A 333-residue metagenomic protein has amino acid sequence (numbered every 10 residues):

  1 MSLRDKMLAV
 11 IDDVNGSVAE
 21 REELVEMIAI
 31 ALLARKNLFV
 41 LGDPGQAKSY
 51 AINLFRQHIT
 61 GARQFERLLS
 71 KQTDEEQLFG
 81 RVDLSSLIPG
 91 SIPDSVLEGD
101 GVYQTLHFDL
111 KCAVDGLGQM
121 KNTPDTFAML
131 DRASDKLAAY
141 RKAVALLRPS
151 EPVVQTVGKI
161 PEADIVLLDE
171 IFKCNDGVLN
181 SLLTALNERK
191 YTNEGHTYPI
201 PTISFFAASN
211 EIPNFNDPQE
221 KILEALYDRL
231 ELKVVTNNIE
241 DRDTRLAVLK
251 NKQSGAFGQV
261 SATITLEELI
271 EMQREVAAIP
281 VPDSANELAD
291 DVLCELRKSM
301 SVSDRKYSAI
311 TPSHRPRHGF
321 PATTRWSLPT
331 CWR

Functional and structural regions predicted by a protein language model:
S2-D43: Pre-Walker A (pre-P-loop) alpha-helix and adjacent loop at the N terminus of AAA/AAA+ ATPase modules, a conserved
N15, R274-P280, L293-D304: A short helix-loop-helix "switch/interaction" segment in the helical subdomain of ASCE P-loop NTPases
E20, I28, V40, L78 (+6 more regions): Conserved RecA-like P-loop NTPase ATPase core
E26-A31, V82-R132, K136-V166: Conserved alpha-helical scaffold flanking the Walker A/P-loop in AAA+ ATPase domains
A29-K71: Walker A/P-loop
L54, H58-D94, S134-L137: AAA+/P-loop NTPase substrate/partner-engagement loops
A62, E66, S85-G90, C112 (+4 more regions): Canonical AAA+ ATPase core
C294-R333: C-terminal helical "lid" subdomain and adjoining coupling/linker elements of P-loop NTPases
